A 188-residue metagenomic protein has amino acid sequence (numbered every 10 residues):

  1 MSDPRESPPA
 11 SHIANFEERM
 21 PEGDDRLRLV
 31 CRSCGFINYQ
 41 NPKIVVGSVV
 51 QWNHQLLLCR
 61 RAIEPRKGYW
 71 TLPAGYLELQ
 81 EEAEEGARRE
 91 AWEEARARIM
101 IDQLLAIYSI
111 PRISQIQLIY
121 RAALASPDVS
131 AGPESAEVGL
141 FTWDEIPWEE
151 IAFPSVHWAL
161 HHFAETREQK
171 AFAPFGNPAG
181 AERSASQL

Functional and structural regions predicted by a protein language model:
M1-R66, Y76-E93, A97-D128, Q169-L188: N-terminal leader/linker segments that precede catalytic domains of diphosphate-processing enzymes
T71: Glycine-rich active-site/cofactor-binding loop and its immediate structural neighborhood
A131-H162: NUDIX/MutT-family hydrolases
